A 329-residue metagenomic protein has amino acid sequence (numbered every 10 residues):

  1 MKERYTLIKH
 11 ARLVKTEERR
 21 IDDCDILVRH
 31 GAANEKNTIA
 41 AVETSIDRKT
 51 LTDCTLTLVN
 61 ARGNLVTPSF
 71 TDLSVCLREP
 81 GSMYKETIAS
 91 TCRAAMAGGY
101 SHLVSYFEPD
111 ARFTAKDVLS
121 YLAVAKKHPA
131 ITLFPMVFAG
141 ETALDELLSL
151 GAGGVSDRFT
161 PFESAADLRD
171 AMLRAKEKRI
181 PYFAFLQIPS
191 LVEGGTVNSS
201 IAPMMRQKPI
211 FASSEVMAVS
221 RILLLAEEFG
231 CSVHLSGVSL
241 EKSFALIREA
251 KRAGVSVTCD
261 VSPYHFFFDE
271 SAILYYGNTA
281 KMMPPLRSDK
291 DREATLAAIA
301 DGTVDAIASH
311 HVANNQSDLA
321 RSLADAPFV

Functional and structural regions predicted by a protein language model:
M1-L7, R12-T67: Histidine-rich, glycine-flanked metal-binding segment
A11, I26, N37, G63 (+9 more regions): Divalent metal-coordination and catalytic microenvironments
A61-K127: Metal-associated gating/positioning segment near the N- to mid-region
C76-E86, S101-A115, P135-T142, R158-A166 (+2 more regions): Divalent metal-binding segments
Y121-G140: A glycine-rich helix N-cap at a beta->alpha junction
D145-I307: Histidine/acidic residue-rich metal-binding segments in metalloenzymes
E215, A324-V329: Gly/Ser/Thr-rich active-site loops/lids in small-molecule metabolic enzymes that frequently grip phosphoryl groups
S309-Q316: Active-site anion/phosphate-binding pocket segments in diverse small-molecule metabolic enzymes
